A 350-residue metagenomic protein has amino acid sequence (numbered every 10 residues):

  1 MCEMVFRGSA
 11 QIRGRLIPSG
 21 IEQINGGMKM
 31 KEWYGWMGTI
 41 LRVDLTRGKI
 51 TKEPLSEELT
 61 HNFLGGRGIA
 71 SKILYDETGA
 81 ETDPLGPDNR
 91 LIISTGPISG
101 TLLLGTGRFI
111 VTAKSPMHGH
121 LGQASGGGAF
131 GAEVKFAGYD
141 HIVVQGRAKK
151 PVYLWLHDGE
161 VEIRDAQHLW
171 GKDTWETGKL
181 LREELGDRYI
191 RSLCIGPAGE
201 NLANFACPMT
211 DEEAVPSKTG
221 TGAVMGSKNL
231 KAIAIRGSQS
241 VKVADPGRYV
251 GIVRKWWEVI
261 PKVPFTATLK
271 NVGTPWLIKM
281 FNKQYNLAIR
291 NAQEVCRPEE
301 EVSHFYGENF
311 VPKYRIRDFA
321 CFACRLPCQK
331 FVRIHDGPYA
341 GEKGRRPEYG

Functional and structural regions predicted by a protein language model:
R7-R13: Short, low-complexity, charge-dense intrinsically disordered segments
G8, G20, R345-R346: Intrinsic low-complexity/disordered segments
G14-K29: Short, Lys/Arg-enriched N-terminal segments with co-localized hydrophobic residues within the first ~10-30 amino acids
K29-S125, A129-G350: Intrinsically disordered, low-complexity segments enriched in small residues
